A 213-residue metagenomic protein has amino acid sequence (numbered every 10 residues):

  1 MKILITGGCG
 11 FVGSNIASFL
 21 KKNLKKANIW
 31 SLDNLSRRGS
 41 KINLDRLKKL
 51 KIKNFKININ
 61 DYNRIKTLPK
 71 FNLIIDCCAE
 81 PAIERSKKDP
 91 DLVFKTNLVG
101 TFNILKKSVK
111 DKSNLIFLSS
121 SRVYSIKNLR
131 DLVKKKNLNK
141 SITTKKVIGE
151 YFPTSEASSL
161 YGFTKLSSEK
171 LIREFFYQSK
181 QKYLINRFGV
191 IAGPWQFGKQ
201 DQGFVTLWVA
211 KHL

Functional and structural regions predicted by a protein language model:
M1-G189: N-terminal Rossmann-like NAD(P)+-binding domain of SDR-like oxidoreductases, especially those catalyzing
L166, S179-K182, A192-T206: Glycine/proline-rich active-site loop of Rossmann-fold NAD(P)-dependent oxidoreductases
T206-L213: Alpha-helical substrate-binding/gating segment
